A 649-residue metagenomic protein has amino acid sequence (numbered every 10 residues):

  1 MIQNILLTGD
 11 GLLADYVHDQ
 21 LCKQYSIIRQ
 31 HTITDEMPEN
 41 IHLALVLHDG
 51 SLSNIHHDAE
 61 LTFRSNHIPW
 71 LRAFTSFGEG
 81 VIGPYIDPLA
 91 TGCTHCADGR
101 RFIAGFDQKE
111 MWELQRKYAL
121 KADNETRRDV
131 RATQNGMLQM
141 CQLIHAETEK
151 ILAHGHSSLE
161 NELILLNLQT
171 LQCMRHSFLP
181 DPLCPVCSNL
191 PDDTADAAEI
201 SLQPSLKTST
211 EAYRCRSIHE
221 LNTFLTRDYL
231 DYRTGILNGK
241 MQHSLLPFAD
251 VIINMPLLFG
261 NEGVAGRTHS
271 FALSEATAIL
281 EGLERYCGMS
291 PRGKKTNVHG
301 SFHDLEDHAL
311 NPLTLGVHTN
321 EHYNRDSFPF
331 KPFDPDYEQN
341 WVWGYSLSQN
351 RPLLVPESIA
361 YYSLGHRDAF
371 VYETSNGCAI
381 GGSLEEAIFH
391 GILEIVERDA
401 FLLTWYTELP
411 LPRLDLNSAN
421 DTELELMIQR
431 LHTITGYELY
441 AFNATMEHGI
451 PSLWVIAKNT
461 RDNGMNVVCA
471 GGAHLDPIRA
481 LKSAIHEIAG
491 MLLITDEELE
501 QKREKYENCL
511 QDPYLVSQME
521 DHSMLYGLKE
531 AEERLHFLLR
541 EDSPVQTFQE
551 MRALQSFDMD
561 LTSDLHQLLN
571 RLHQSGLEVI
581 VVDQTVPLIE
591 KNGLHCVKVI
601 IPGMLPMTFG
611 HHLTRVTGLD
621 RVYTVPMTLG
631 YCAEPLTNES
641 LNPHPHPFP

Functional and structural regions predicted by a protein language model:
M1-I5: Extreme N-terminal starter segment of soluble prokaryotic enzymes
L6-T8, L13-Q20, Q24-S26, H42-M140 (+2 more regions): E1/E1-like adenylate-forming module used to activate ubiquitin-like modifiers and sulfur-carrier proteins
Y25-I28, W70, L439, V579: Hydrophobic anchor at the start of a short beta-strand that flanks the dinucleotide cofactor-binding loop
R29-N40: Short acidic low-complexity segments
I33, S76, T585: Residue-level "edge-of-site" marker
G50, S158-P649: Helix-biased "structured C-terminal domain" signature
G136-L143, A272-T277: Elongated alpha-helical scaffolds
C141-H154, Q172-L179: Catalytic cores of enzyme domains
